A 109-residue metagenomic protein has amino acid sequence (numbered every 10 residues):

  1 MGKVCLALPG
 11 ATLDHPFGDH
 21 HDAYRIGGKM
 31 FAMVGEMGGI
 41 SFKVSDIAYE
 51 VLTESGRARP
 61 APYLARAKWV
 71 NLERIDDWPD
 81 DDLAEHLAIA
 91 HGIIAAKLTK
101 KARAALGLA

Functional and structural regions predicted by a protein language model:
M1-A109: Charge-dense, helix-prone N-terminal extensions
